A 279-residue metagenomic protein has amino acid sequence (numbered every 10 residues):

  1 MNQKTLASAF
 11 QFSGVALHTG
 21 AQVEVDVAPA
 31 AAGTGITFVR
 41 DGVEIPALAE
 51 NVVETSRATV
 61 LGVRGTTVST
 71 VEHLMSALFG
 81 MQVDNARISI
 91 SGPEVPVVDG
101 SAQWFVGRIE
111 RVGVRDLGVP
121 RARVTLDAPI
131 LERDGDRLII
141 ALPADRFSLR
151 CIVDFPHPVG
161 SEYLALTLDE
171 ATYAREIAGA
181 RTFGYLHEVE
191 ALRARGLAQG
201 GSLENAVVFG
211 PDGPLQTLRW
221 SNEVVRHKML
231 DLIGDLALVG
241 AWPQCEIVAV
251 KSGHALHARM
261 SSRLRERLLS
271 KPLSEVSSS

Functional and structural regions predicted by a protein language model:
M1-N85, S89-S279: C-terminal regulatory domains involved in ligand/effector binding and gene-expression control
